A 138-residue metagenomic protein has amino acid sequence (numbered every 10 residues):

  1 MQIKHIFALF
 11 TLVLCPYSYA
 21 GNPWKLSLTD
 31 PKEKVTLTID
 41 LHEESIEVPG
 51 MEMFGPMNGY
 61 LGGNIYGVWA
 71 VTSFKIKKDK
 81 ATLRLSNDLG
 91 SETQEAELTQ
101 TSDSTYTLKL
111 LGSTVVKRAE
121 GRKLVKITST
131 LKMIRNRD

Functional and structural regions predicted by a protein language model:
M1-Q2: N-terminal secretory signal peptides that target proteins for export/translocation
H5-L14: Sec-dependent N-terminal signal peptides
C15-A20: Sec/Tat signal peptide C-region and signal peptidase I cleavage site
G21-T101, K109-D138: Central antiparallel beta-sheet cores of small beta-barrel/beta-sandwich binding domains
